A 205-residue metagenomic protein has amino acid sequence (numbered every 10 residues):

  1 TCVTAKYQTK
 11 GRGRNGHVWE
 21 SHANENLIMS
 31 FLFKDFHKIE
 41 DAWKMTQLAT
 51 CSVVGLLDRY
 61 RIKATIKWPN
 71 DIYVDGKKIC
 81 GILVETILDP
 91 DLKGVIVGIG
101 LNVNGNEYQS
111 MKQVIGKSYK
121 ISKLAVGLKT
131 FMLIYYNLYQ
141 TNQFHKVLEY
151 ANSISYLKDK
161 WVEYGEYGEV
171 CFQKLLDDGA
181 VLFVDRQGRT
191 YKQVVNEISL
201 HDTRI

Functional and structural regions predicted by a protein language model:
T1-G55, R59, I205: N-terminal lobe of the biotin/lipoate ligase/transferase fold
H37-K38, W43-A64, V74-I205: Long, positively charged amphipathic alpha-helical accessory segments at protein N-termini or as interdomain linkers
D71: Conserved active-site carboxylates
